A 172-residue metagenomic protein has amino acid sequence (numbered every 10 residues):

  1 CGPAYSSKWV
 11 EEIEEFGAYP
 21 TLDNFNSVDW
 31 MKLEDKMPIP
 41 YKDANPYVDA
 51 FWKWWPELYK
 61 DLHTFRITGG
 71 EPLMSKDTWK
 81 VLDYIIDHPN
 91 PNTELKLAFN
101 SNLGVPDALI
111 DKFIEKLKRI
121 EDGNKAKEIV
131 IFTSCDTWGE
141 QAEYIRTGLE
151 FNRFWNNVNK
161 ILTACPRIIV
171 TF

Functional and structural regions predicted by a protein language model:
G2-Y47, Y59-S75, H88-W155, R167-F172: Core AdoMet radical
P46-W54: Conserved RecA-like ASCE ATPase "motif II neighborhood" in helicase/translocase motors
W52, L82, I114-L117, W155-L162: Generic structural signal for well-ordered alpha-helices, preferentially at hydrophobic/aromatic core positions
V81-D87: Conserved Walker B catalytic segment
